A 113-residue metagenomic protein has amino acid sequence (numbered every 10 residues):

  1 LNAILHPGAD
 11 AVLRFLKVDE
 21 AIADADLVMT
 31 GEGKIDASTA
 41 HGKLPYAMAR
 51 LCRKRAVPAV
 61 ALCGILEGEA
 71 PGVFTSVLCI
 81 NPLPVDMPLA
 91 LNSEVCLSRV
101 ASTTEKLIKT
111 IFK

Functional and structural regions predicted by a protein language model:
L1-K113: N-terminal loops that bind phosphate or other acidic moieties and the adjacent beta-alpha structural core
